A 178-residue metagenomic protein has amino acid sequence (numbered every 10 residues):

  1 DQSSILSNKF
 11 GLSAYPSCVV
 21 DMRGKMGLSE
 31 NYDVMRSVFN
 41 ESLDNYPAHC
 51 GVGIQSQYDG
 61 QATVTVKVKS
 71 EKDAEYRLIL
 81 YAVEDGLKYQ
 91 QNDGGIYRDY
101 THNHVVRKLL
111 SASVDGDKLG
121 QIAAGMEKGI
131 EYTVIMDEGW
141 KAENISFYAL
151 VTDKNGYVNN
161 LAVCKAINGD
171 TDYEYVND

Functional and structural regions predicted by a protein language model:
D1-N177: Short, conserved sequence motifs used for protein processing/export or organelle targeting and for catalysis
